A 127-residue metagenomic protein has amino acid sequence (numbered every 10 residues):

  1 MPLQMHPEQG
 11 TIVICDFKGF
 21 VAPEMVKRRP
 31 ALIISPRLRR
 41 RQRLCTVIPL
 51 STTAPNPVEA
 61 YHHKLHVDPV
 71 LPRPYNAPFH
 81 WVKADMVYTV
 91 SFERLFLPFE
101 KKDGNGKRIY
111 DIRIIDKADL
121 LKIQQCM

Functional and structural regions predicted by a protein language model:
E24-R28, I33-L71: Compact nucleic-acid interaction/catalytic patches
L65-M127: C-terminal terminal-subdomain/extension
